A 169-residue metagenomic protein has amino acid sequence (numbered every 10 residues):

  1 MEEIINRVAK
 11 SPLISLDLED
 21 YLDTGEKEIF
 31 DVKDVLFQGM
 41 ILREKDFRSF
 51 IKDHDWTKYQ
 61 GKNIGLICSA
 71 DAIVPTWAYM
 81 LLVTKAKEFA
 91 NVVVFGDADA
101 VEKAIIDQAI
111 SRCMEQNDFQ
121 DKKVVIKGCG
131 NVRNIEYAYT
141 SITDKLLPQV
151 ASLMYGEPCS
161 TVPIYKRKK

Functional and structural regions predicted by a protein language model:
M1-G65, S69-I73, Q149-S152, G156-E157 (+1 more regions): N-terminal, charge-rich interaction modules
S15, Y21-K27, I105-K169: Helix-rich interaction surfaces within compact, conserved domain-sized segments that mediate assembly or partner
S49-W56, T84-N91, D144, P148: Short, intrinsically disordered, mixed-charge
N63-S69, V94-G96, K123-C129: Short glycine-rich or small-residue beta-strand-to-loop segments that form or flank ligand, phosphate, metal/Fe-S
A72, A100, G130-N134: Short Gly/Pro-enriched loop/turn and capping motifs at secondary-structure junctions
P75-Y79, I135-A138: A short acidic (Asp/Glu
A78-D118, S160: Long, charge-dense
